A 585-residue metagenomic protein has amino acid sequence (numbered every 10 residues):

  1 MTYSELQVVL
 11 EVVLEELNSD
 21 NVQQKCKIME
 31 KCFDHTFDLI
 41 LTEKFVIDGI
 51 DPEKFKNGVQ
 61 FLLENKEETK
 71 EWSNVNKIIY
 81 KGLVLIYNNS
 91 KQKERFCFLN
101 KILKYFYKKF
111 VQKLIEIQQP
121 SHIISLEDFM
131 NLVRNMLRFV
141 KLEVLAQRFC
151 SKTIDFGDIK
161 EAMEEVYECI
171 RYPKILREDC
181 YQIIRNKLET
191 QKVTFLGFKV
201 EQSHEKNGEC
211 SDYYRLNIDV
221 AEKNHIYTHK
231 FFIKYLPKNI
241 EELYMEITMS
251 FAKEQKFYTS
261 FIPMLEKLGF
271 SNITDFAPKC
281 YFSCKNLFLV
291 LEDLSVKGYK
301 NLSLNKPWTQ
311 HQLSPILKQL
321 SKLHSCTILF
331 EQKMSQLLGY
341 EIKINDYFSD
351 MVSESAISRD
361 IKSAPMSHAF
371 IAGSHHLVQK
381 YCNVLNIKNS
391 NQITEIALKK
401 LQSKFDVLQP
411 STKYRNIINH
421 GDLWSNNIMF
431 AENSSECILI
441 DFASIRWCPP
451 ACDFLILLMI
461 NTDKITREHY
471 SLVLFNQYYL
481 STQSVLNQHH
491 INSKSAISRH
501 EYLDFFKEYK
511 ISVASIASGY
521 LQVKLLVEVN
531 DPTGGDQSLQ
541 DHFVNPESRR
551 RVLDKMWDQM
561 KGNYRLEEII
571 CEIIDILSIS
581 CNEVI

Functional and structural regions predicted by a protein language model:
M1-L41, I47, K54, G58-L63 (+4 more regions): Conserved NTP-binding catalytic cores of kinases and kinase-like/nucleotidyltransferase enzymes across multiple kinase
M1-W72, D158-Y172, G298-H420, E432 (+2 more regions): ATP-dependent phospho-/nucleotidyl transfer catalytic cores
Y3-E11, K31-D34, K108, K113-K174 (+1 more regions): Helix-rich C-terminal or lid/interface subdomains of diverse kinases
W72-E116, F139-D155, K256, S260 (+4 more regions): Active-site activation/catalytic loop segments of kinase-like enzymes and analogous catalytic loops in related
L289-K297: Short pocket-lining segment of the protein kinase catalytic domain that shapes the ATP-binding cleft
L423: Hydrophobic HxD+1 residue recognition
L439-D441: Pre-DFG segment of protein kinase catalytic domains
